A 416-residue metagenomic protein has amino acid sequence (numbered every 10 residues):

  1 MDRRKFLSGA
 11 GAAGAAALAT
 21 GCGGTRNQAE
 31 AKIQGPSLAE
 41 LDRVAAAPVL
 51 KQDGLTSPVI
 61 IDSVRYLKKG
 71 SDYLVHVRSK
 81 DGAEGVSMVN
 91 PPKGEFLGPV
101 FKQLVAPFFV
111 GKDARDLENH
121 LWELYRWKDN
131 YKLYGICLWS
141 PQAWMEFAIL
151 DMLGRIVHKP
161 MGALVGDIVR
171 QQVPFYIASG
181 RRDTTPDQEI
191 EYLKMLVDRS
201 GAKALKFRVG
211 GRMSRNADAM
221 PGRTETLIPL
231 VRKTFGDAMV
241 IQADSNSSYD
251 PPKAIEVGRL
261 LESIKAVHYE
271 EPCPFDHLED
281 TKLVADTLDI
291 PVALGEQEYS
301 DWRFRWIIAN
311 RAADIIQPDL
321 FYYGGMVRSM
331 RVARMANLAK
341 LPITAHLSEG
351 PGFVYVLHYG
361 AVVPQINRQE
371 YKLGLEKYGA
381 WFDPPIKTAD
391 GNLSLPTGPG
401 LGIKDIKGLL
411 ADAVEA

Functional and structural regions predicted by a protein language model:
R4-N27: N-terminal export signals
G21-K69, E84: C-terminal segment of N-terminal export signals and the immediately downstream linker at the start of the mature
L38-R43, E84-V157: Metal- or metallocofactor-binding catalytic centers and their adjacent structured scaffolds across diverse enzyme
G82, H158, Y269, I307 (+3 more regions): Conserved, mostly hydrophobic/aromatic
P107, K112, N119, L133 (+3 more regions): Shared catalytic-loop signature of beta/alpha-barrel
E146-T184: Glycine-rich, aromatic-flanked loop segments that form ligand/cofactor-binding clefts across common enzyme folds
Q171-T287: Metal-dependent enolase-superfamily TIM-barrel catalytic cores that perform enediolate-based chemistry
